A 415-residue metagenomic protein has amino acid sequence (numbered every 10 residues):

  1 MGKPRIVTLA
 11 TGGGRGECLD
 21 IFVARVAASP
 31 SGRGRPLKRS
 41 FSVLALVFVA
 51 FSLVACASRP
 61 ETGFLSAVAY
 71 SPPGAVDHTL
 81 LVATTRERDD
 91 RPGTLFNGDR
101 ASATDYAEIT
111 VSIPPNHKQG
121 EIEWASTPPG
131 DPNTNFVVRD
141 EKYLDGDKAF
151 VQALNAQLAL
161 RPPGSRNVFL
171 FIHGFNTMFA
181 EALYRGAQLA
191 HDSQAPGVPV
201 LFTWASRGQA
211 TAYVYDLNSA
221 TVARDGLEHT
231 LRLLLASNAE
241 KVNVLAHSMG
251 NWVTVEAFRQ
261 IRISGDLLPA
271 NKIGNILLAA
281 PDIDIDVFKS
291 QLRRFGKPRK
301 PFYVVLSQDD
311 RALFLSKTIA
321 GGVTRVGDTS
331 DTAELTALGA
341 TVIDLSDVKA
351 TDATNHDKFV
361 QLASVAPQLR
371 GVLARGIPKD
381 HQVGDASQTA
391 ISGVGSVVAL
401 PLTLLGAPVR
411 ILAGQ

Functional and structural regions predicted by a protein language model:
V26, G32-L44: Bacterial N-terminal signal peptides that target proteins for export
L53-A55: C-terminal motif of bacterial Sec signal peptides marking the signal peptidase cleavage site
A57, E61-L144, Q152-L158, P162-P163 (+5 more regions): Lipolytic serine-hydrolase domain surface
N167: Alpha/beta-hydrolase fold active-site loops
L170-G174: The conserved beta1-alpha1 loop
M178-E181: Short substrate-entry loop that stabilizes the transition state in hydrolases
A246, G250, T254: Gly/Ala-rich beta-loop-alpha elbow adjacent to hydrolase catalytic centers
